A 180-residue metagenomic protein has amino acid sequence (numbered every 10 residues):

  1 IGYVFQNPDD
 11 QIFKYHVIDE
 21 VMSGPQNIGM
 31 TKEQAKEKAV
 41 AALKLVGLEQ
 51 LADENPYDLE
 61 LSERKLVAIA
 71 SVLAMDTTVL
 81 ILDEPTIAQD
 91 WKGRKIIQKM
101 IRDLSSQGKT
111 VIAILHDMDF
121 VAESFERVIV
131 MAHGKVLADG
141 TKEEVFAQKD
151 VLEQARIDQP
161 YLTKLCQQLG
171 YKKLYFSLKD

Functional and structural regions predicted by a protein language model:
E33-L51: Conserved ABC ATPase "signature" region
N55-L59, E63: Conserved ABC ATPase signature
L80-D83: Catalytic Walker B motif of ABC-type/P-loop ATPase nucleotide-binding domains
L115-H116: H-loop/switch region of ABC-family ATPase nucleotide-binding domains
V121-E123: A short, surface-exposed alpha-helical micro-motif characterized by mixed small hydrophobic and charged/polar residues
H133-G134: Conserved ABC ATPase "signature" C-loop
L152-D180: ABC ATPase nucleotide-binding domains
